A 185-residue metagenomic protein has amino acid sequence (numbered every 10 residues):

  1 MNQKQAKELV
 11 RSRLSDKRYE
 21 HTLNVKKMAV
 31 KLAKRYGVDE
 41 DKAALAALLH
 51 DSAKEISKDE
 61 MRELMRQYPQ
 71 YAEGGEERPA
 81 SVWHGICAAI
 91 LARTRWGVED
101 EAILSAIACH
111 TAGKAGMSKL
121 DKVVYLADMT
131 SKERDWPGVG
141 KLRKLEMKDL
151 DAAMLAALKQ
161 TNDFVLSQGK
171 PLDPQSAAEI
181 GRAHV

Functional and structural regions predicted by a protein language model:
K7-S12, R35-A156: Divalent metal-dependent catalytic cores for phosphoryl transfer on phosphate-bearing substrates
M129, A178-G181: Long, compositionally biased
D151-L158, N162-V165, G169: Helix-rich interaction surfaces within compact, conserved domain-sized segments that mediate assembly or partner
A183-V185: Conserved small/polar residues in nucleotide/adenosyl-binding loops
